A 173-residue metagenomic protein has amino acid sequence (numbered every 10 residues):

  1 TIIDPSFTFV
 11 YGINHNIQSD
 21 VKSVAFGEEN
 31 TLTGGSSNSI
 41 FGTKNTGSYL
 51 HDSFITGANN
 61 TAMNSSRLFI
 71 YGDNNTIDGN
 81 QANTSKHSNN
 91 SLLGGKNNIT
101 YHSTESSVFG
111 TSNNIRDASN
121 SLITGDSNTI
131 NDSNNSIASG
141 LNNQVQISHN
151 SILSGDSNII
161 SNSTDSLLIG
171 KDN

Functional and structural regions predicted by a protein language model:
T1-N173: Periodic small-residue-enriched repeat registers in elongated scaffold domains
